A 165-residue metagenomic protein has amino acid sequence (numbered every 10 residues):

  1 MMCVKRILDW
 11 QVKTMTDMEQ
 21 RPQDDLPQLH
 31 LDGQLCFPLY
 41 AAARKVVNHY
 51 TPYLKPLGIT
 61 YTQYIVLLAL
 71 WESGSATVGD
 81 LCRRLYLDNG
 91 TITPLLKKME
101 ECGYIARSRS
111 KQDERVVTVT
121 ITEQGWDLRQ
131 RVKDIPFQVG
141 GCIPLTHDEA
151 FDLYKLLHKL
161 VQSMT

Functional and structural regions predicted by a protein language model:
M1-L57, K159: N-terminal leader segment of winged-helix/HTH proteins
F37, R44-D88: N-terminal helix-turn-helix DNA-binding core of bacterial DNA-binding proteins
A42, V46-H49, L85, L128-P144 (+2 more regions): Alpha-helical linker/hinge and terminal dimerization helices associated with HTH transcriptional regulators
L57-T62, T91, T122, T146-H147: Short helix-coil-helix linker/hinge
V78-G79, G90, K97, V117: Residues within helix-turn-helix
K97-K155: Charged, amphipathic alpha-helical coiled-coil/dimerization segments
F151-T165: Exposed, interaction-prone assembly regions rather than primary DNA-binding/catalytic cores
